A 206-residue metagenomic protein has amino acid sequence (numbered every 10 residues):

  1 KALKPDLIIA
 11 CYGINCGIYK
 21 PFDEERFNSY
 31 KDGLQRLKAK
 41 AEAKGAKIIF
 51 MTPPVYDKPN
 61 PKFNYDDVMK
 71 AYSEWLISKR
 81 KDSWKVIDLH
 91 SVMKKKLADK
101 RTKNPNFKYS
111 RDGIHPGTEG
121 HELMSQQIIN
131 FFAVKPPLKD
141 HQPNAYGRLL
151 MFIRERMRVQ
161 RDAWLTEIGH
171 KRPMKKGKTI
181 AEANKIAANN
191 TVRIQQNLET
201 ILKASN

Functional and structural regions predicted by a protein language model:
K1, R26-N28, T118, E122-L123: Mature catalytic domains of secreted/periplasmic carbohydrate-active enzymes
K1-I14: Proline-aspartate-enriched helix->loop->beta-strand connector
A10, F50-M51: Structural beta-sheet core signal
G17-F22, K58-P61, K96-L97: Extracytoplasmic/secreted cell-surface and envelope-processing proteins
D23-Q35: Glycine-rich anion/phosphate-binding loops
A39-K47, W84: A short helix->loop->beta-strand "cap" motif at the edges of active sites that frequently abuts
K58-H90: Substrate-gating cap/lid alpha-helix
D82, T102-N206: Conserved catalytic region of serine esterases and O-acyltransferases that act on ester linkages in lipids
